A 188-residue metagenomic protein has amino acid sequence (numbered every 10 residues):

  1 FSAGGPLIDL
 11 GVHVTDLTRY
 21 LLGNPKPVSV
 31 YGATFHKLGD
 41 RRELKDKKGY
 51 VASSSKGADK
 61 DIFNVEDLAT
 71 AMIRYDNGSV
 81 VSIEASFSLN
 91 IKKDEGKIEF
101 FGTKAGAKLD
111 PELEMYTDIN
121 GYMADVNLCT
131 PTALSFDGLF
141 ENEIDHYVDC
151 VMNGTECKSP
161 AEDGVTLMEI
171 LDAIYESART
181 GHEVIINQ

Functional and structural regions predicted by a protein language model:
F1-V80, S86-I91, E162: Rossmann-like dinucleotide-binding domain that binds NAD(P)(H)
P6, F136, E156: Conserved acidic
I8-D9, G138, N142, E162-V165: A generic "alpha-helical surface" signal
V14-T15, E141-D145, L171: A general structural signal for well-ordered alpha-helical segments in protein cores
Y20-P25, K37, G106-D110, I174-S177: Phosphate/oxyanion-binding loops and surfaces in catalytic or ligand/nucleic-acid-binding neighborhoods
D46, K56-E143: NAD(P)-dinucleotide binding in Rossmann-like oxidoreductases
D76, H146-Q188: C-terminal helix-rich "cap/oligomerization" subdomain common to oxidoreductases
